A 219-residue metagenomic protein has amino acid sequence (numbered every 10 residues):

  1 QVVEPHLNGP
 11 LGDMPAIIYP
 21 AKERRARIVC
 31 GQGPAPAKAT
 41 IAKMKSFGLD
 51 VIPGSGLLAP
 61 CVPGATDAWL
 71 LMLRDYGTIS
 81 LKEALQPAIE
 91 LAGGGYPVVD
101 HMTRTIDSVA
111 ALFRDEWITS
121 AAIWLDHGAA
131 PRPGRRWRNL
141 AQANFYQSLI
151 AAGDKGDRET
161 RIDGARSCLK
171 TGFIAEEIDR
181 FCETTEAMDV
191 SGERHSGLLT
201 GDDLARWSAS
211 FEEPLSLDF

Functional and structural regions predicted by a protein language model:
Q1-F219: Noncatalytic scaffold domains of N-terminal-nucleophile
